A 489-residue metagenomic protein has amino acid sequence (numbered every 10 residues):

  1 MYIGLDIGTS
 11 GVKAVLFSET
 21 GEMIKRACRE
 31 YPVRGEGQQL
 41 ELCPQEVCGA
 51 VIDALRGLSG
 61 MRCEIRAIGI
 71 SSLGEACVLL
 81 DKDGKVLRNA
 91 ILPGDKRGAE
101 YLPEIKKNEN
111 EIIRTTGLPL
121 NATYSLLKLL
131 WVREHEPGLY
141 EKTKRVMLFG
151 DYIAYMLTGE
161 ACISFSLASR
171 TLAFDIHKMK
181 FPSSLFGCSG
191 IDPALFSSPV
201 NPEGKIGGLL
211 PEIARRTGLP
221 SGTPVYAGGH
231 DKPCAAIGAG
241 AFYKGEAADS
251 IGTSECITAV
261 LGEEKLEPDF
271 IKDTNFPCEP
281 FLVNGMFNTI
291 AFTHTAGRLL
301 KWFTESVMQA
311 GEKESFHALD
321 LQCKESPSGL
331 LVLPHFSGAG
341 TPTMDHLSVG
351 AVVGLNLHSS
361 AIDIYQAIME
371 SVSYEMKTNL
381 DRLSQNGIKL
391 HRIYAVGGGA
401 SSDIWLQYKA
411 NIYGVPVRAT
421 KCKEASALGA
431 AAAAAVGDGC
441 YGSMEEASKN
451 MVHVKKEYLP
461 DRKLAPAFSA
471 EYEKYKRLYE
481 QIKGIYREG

Functional and structural regions predicted by a protein language model:
M1-N89, R114, K142, A214-R215 (+3 more regions): N-terminal glycine/serine-rich phosphate-binding loop of ATP-dependent small-molecule kinases, especially carbohydrate
I3-G4, A99, K106-A122, L127-E160 (+3 more regions): Active-site core segments that coordinate phosphate-bearing ligands/cofactors across diverse enzyme families
G21, C43, I68, D95 (+3 more regions): Residue-level signal for inorganic ion chemistry
R29-E30, P93, A168, H294: A generic structural motif
Y31-Q38, E111-I112, C162-S169, I191-L195 (+1 more regions): Gly-rich Lys/Arg/Thr-decorated short loops/hinges at beta-loop-alpha junctions or inter-strand turns that position
G60-P93, P119-T123, G150, A154-D175 (+2 more regions): Short beta-strand-loop/turn "lid" adjacent to the catalytic site in phosphate-handling enzymes
